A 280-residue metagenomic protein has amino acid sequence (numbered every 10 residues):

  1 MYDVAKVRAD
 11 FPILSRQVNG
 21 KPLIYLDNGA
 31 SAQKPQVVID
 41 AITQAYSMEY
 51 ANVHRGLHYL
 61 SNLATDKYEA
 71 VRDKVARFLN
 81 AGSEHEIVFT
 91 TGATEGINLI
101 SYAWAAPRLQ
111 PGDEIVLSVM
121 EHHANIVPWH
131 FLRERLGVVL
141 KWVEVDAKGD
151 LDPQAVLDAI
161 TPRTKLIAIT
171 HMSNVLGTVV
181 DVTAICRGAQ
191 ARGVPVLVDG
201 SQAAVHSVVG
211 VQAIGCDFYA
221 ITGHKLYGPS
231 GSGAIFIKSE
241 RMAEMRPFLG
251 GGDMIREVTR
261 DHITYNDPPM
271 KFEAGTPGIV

Functional and structural regions predicted by a protein language model:
M1-V280: Pyridoxal 5′-phosphate
